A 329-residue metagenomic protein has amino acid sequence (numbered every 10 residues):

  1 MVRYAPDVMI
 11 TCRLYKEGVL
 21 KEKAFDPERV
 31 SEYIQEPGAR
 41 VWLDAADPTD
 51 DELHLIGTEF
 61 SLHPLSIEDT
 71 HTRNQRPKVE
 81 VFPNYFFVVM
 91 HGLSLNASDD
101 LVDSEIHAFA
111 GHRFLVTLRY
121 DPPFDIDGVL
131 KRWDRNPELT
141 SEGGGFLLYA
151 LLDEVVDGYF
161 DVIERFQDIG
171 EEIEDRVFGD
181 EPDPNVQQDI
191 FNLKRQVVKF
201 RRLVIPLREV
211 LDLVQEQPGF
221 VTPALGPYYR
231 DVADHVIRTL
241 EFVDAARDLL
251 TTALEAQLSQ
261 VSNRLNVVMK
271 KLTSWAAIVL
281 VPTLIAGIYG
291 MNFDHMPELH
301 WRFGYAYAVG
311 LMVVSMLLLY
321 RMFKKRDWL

Functional and structural regions predicted by a protein language model:
M1-A224, Y228-A245, E298, W328-L329: Peripheral, non-transmembrane regulatory/ligand-interaction domains of membrane transport proteins
D234-L329: Hydrophobic alpha-helical transmembrane segments and their immediately adjacent juxtamembrane loops
